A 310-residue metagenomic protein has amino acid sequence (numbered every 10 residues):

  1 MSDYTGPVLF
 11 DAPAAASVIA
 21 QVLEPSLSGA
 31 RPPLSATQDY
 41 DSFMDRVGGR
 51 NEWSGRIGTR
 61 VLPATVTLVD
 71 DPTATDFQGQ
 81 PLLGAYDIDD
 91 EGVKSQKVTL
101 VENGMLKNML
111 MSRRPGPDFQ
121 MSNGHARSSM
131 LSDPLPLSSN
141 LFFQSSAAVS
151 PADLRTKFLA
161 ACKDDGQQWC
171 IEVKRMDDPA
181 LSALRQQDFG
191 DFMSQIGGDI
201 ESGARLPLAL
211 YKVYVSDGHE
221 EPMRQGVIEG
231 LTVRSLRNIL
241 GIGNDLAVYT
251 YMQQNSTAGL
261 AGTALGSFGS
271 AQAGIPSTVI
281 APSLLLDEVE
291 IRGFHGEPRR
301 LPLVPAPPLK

Functional and structural regions predicted by a protein language model:
M1-R46, R50-E52, R60-L62, N108 (+1 more regions): Internal alpha/beta scaffold segment
M44-K310: Dual-mode signal for accessory low-complexity, basic/Gly-rich regions
